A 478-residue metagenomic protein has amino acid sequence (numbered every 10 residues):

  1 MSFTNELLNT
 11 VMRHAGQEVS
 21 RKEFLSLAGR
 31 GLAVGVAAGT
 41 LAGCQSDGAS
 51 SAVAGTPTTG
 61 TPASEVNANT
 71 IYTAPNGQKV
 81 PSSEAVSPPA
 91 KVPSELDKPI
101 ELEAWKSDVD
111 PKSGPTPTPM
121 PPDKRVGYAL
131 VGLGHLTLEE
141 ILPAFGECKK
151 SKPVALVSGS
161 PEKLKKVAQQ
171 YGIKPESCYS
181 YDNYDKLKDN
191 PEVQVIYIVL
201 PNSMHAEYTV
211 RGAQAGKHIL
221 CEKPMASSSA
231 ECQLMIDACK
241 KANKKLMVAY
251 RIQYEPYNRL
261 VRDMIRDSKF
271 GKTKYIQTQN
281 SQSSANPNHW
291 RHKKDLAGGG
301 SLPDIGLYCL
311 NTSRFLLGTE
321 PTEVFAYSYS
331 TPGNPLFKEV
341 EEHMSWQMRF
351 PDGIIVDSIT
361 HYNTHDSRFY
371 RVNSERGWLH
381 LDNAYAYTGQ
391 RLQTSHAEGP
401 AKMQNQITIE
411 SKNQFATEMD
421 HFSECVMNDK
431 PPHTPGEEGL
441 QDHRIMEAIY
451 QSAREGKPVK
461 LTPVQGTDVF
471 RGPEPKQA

Functional and structural regions predicted by a protein language model:
M1-E23, A38: N-terminal secretory signal peptides
A52-A54, P62-G172: N-terminal Rossmann-like dinucleotide-binding module
V92-P122, N311-T388, A416-P432, M446-I449 (+1 more regions): Contiguous beta-strand/loop segments that form the cofactor/metal-binding neighborhood of enzyme cores
K152, Q404-I407, C425-D442: Glycine- and charged-residue-rich phosphate/anionic-cofactor binding loop of Rossmann-like
S177-D182: Short acidic-hydrophobic, aromatic-tinged amphipathic segments that line or gate anion-handling sites
V195, P201-N202, A206-Q253: Beta-strand-loop-alpha-helix segment that lines the small-molecule cofactor/substrate pocket of alpha/beta enzymes
K245, I252-K338, G456: Predominantly a Rossmann-like dinucleotide-binding segment in NAD(P)-dependent oxidoreductases
